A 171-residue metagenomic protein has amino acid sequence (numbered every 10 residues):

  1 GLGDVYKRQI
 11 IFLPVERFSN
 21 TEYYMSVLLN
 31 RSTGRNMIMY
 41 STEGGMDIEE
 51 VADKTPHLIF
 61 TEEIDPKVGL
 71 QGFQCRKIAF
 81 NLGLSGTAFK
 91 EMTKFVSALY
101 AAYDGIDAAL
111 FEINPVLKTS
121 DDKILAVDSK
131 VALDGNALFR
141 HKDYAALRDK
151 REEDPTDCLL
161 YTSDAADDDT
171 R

Functional and structural regions predicted by a protein language model:
G1-Q9, Y161-R171: Single conserved hydrophobic/aromatic residue that forms the stacking wall/gate of nucleotide- or nucleobase-binding
D4-K54, F95, L99-A102, D107-A132: Phosphate-binding site of ATP-dependent enzymes
I10, T55, D65-G72, R151-L160: Noncatalytic linker/hinge segments flanking ATPase motor cores
L28, V51-P56, I64, L138 (+1 more regions): Short capping/connector residues at structural and topological boundaries
D47-A88: Cap/lid and interdomain-hinge subdomains that line or gate substrate/regulatory clefts in soluble alpha/beta enzymes
L70-F73, T87-A98, I106, F111 (+2 more regions): Conserved active-site and cofactor/substrate-binding residues in soluble primary-metabolism enzymes
A79, M92-Y100, T162: A generic alpha-helix structural signal
D122-S163: Acidic, glycine-rich loop-and-beta core segments that form the ion-binding/anion-interacting portion of active sites
